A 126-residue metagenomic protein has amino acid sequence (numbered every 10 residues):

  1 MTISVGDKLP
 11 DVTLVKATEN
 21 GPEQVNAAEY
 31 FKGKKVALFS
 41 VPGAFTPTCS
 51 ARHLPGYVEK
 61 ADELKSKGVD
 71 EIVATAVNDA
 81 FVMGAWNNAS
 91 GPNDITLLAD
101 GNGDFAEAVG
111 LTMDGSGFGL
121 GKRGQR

Functional and structural regions predicted by a protein language model:
M1-R126: Chalcogenol-based redox active-site neighborhoods
